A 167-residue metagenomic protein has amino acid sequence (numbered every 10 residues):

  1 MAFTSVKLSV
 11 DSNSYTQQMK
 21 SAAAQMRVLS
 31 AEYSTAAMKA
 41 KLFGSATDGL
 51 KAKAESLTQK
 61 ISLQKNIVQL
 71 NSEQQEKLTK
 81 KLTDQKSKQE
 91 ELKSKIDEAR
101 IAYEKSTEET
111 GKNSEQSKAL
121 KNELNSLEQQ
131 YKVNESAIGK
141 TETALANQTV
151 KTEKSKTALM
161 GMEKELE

Functional and structural regions predicted by a protein language model:
A2-S14, Q18-E167: Residues at a specific register/face of alpha-helical coiled-coils
